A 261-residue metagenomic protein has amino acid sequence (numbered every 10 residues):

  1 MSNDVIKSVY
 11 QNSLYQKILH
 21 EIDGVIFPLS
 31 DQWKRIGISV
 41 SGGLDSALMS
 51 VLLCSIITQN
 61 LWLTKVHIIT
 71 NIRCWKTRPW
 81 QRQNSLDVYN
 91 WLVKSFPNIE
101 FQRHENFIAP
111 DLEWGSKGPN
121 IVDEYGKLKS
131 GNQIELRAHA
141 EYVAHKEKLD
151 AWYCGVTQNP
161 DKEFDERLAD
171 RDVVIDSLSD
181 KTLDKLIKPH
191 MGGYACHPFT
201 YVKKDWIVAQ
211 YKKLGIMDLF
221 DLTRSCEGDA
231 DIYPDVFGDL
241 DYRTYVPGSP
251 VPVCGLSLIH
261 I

Functional and structural regions predicted by a protein language model:
S2-I259: Nucleotide-activated chemistry modules centered on ATP-dependent adenylation/adenylyltransferase
